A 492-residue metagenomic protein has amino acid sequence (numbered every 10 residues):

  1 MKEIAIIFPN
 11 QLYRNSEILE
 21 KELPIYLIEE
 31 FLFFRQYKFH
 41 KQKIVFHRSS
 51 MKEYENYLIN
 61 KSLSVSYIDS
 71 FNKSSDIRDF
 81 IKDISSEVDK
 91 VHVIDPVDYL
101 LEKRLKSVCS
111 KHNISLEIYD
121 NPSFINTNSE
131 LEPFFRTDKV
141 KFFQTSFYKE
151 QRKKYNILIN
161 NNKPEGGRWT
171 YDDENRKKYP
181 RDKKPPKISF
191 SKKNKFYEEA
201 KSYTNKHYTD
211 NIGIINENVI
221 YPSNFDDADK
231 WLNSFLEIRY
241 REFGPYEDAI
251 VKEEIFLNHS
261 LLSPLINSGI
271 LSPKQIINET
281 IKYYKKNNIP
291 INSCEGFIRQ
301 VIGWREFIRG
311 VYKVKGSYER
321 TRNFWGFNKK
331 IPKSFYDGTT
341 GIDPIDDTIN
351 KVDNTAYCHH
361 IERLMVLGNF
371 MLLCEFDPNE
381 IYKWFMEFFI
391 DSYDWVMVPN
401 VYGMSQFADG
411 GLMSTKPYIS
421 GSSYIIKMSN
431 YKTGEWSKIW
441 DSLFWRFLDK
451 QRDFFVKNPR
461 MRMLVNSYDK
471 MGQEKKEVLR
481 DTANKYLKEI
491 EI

Functional and structural regions predicted by a protein language model:
M1-S70: N-terminal beta-strand-loop-alpha-helix module at the start of alpha/beta ligand-binding or catalytic domains
H40, N60, S64, V456-I492: Terminal-appendage/accessory-domain detector
K73-D79, N379-D394: Beta-rich nucleic-acid/ligand-interaction surfaces
D76-Y221: Beta-rich, aromatic/charged-enriched effector core domains that present basic-aromatic interfaces for binding
K178-A356, L373, W384-P417: Catalytic cores of enzymes that engage adenine nucleotides and/or redox cofactors via long glycine-rich, Lys/Arg/His
F324-I331, M386-K475: C-terminal, helix-dominated tail/subdomain
L367-M371: Alpha-helical support elements that line or immediately flank enzyme active sites and cofactor-binding pockets
